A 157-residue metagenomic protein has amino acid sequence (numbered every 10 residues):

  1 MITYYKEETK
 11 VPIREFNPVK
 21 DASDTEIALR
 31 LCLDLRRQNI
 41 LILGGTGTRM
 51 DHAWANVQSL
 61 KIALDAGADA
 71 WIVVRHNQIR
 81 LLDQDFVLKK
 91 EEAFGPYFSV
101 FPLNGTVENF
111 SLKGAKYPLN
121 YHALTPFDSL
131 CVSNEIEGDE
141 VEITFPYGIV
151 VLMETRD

Functional and structural regions predicted by a protein language model:
M1-D65: Acidic/Gly/His-enriched mid-domain segments of enzyme catalytic cores or analogous surface patches that mediate
I2-E8, E26-L33, R49-H52, R75-D83 (+2 more regions): Low-complexity, flexible helical/coil segments
T9-V11, R36-Q38, A66-D69, G95 (+2 more regions): Short coil/turn connectors at secondary-structure junctions
P12, N17, G67-W71, P96-F101 (+1 more regions): A glycine-rich helix N-cap at a beta->alpha junction
D34, I62-A68, G105, H122 (+1 more regions): Generic secondary-structure signature for well-ordered alpha-helical cores
L43-G45, V73-V74, F101: Short beta-strand segments
V57, K61-G95: A contiguous pocket-lining binding segment that forms or flanks enzyme active sites
L82-D157: Long, charged alpha-helical interface segments
